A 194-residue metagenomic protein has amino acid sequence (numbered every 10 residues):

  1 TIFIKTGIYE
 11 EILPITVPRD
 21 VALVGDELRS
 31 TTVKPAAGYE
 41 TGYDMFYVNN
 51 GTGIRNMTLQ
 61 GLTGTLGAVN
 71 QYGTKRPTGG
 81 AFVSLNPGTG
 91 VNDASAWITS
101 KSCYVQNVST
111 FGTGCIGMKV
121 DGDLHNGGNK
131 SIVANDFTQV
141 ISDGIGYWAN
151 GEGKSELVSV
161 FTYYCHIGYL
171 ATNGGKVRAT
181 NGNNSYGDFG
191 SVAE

Functional and structural regions predicted by a protein language model:
T1, T6-I8, I12-P14, D20-A22 (+11 more regions): Detector for repetitive beta-architecture
T1-F3, G88-S100, N107-S109, M118 (+2 more regions): Non-transmembrane elongated oligomeric "stalk/shaft" segments that connect baseplates/barrels to distal
F3, V21, M57, V69 (+9 more regions): Compositionally biased, low-complexity repeat tracts
I8, E27, T58, S109 (+3 more regions): A structural signal for beta-strand register positions
Y9-V24, T32-N56, Q60-S100: Extracellular beta-strand-rich solenoid/capping regions of secreted or surface-exposed proteins that bind or remodel
L59-G64, G88-G90, S109-F111, C115 (+1 more regions): Short acidic/polar capping segments at secondary-structure boundaries
T74-K75, A96-T99, T110-F111, K119-D121 (+5 more regions): Low-complexity, polar/charged sequence tracts that form flexible coils or short amphipathic helices and often embed
N181-E194: Eukaryotic tandem repeat interaction scaffolds
